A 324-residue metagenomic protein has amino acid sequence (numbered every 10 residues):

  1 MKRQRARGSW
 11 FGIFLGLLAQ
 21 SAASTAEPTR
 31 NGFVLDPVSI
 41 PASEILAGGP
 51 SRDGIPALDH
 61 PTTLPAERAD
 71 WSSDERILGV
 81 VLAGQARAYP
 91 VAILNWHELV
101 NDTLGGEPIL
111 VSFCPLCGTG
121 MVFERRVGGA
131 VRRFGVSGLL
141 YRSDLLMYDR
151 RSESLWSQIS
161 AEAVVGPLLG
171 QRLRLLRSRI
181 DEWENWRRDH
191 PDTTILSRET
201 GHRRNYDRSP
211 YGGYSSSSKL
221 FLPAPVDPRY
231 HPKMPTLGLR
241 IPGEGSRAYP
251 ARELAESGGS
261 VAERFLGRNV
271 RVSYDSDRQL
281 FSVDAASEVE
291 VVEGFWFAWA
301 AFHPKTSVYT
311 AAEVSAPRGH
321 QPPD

Functional and structural regions predicted by a protein language model:
K2-F11: Bacterial N-terminal signal peptides that target proteins for export
G8, S21-S24: Short stretches within intrinsically disordered, low-complexity N-terminal or propeptide regions
G12-Q20: Bacterial N-terminal signal peptides
S24-D324: Mid-to-C-terminal functional-domain signal that highlights helix-capping/loop sites within ligand-binding modules
